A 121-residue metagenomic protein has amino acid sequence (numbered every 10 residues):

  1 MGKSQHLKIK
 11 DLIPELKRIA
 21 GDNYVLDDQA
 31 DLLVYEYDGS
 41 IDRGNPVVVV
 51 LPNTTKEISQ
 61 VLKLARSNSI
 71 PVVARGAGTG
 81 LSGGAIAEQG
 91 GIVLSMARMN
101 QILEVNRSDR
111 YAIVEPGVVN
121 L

Functional and structural regions predicted by a protein language model:
M1-G39, S67-I70: N-terminal accessory segments
L16, I41-V72, M96-L121: N-terminal glycine-rich flavin-associated loop
D38-I41, G83-E88: Short glycine-biased active-site loop of nucleotidyltransferases that positions the nucleotide triphosphate and helps
S59, S82-G83: Short helix/loop capping segments that flank catalytic or ligand/cofactor-binding pockets
R75: Conserved PLP cofactor-binding pocket of PLP-dependent enzymes
I86-N100: A glycine- and small-aliphatic-rich helix-loop capping segment at beta-alpha/alpha-beta transitions that lines
